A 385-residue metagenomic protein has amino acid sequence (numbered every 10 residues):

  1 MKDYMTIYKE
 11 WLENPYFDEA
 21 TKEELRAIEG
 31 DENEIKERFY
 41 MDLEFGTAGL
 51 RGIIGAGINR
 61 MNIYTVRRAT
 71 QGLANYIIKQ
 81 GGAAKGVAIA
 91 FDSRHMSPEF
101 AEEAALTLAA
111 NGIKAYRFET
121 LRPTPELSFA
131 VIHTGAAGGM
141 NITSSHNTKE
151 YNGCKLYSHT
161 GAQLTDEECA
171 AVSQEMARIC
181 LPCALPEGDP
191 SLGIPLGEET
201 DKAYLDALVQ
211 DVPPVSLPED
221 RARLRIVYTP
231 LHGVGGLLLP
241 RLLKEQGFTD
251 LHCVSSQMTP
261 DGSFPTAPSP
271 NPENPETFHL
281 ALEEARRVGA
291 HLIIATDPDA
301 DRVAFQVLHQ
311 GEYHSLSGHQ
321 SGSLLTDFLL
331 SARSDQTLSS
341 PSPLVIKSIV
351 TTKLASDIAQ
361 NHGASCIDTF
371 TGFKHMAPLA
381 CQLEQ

Functional and structural regions predicted by a protein language model:
Y8-A104, G193-R223, V234: An N-terminal, well-structured beta->alpha segment
E34-F39, L43, N152-T277, E284: Gly/Ser/Thr-enriched, mixed-charge loops and adjacent short helices that form phosphate/oxyanion-binding elements
M61-T70, M96, E119, P123 (+4 more regions): Phosphate/oxyanion-binding active-site loops and adjacent basic polyanion-contact surfaces
A88-Y151, T249-F305: N-terminal small/polar loop signature for handling phosphorylated ligands or for N-terminal nucleophile
P98-E103, S128-I132, E150-L156, L185 (+7 more regions): Short acidic, glycine/serine/threonine-rich loops at helix termini
A104, L108, A136, G235-L239 (+6 more regions): Extended, hydrophobic alpha-helical segments in both membrane/secreted and soluble proteins
E119, I179-T200, H309-Q385: Proline/glycine-rich low-complexity loops and linkers
M140, S145, N152-M176, V303-S331: Glycine-rich phosphate-binding loop of actin/hexokinase-like ATP-binding domains
